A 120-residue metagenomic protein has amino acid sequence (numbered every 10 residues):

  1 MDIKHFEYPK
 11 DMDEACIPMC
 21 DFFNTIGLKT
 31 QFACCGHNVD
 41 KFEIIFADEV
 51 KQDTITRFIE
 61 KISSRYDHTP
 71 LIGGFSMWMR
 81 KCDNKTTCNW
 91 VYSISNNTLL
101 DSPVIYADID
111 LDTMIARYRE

Functional and structural regions predicted by a protein language model:
M1-E120: Structured alpha/beta or helical-core interaction and ligand-binding surfaces enriched in interleaved
